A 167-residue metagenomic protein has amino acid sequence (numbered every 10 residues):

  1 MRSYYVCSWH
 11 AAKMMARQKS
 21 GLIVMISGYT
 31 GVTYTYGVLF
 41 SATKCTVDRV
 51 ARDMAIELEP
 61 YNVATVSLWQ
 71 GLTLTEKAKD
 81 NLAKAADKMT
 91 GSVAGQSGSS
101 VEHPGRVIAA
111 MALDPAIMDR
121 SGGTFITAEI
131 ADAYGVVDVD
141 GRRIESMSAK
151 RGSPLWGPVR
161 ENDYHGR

Functional and structural regions predicted by a protein language model:
S3-A11, V50-A51, M111: Hydrophobic positions on the long internal alpha-helix of Rossmann-like NAD(P)-dependent oxidoreductase domains
Y5, A16, L22-P60, Q70-T73 (+1 more regions): Catalytic loop of short-chain dehydrogenase/reductase
V6, K77-A78, R106: A structure-centric feature marking long, well-folded core domains of fungal metabolic enzymes and membrane transporters
H10-K19, D114: A short helix-coil junction within the Rossmann-fold of NAD(P)-dependent oxidoreductases
G37, K77-N81, Y134-V139: Short aromatic-enriched loop/helix-cap "lid" or pocket-rim segments at secondary-structure transitions that line
P60, W69-G98: A glycine/serine/threonine-rich, flexible loop-to-helix segment that serves as the NAD(P) cofactor-binding "lid"
A64: Residue-level detector of anion-binding/catalytic polar loops
S67, D87-R167: C-terminal helical subdomain
